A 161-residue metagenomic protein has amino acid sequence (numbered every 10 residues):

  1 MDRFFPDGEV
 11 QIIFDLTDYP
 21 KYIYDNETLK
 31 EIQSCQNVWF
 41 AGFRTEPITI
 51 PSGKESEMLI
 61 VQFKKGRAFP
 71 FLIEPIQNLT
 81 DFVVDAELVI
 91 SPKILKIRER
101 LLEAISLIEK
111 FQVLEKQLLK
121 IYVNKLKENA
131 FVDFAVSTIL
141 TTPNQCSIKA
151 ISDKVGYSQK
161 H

Functional and structural regions predicted by a protein language model:
M1-D133, S137-Q159: Alpha-helical bundle regulatory/interaction domains
